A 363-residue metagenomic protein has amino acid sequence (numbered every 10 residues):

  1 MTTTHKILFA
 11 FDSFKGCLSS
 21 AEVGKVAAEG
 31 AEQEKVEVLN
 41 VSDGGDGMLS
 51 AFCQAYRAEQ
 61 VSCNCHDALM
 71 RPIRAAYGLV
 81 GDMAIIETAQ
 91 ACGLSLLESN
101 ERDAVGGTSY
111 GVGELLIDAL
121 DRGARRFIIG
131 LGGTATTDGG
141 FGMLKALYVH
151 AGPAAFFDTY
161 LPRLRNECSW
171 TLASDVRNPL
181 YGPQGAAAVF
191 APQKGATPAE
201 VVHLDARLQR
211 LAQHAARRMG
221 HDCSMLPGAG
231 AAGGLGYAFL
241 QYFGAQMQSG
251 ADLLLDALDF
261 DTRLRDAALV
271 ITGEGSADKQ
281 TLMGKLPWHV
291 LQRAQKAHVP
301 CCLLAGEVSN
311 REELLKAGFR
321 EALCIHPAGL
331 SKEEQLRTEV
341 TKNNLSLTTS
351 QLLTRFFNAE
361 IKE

Functional and structural regions predicted by a protein language model:
T2-L131, A135-E363: N-terminal loops that bind phosphate or other acidic moieties and the adjacent beta-alpha structural core
